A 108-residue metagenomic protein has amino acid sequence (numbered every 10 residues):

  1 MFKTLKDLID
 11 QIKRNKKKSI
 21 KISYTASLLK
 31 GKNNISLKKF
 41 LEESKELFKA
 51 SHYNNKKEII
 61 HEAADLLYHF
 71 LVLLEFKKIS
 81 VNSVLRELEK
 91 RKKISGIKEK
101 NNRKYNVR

Functional and structural regions predicted by a protein language model:
M1-A63, L67-R108: Flexible "arm" and connector segments at domain edges
